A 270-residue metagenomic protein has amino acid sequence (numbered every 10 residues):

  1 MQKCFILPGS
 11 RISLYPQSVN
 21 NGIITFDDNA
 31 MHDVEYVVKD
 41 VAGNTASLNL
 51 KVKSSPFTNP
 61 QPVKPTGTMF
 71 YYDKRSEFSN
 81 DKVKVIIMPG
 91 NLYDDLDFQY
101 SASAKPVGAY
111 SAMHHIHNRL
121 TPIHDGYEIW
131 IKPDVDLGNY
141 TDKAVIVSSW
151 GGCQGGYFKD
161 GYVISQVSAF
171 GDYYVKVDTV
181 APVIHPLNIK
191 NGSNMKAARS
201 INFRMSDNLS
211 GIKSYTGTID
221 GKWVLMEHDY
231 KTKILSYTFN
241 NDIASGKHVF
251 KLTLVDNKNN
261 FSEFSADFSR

Functional and structural regions predicted by a protein language model:
M1-S55, G155-Y157, N208-R270: Long, low-complexity serine/threonine/glycine- and acidic-rich segments characteristic of extracellular
A46-S54, D160-V180: Short, structured interface segments
S54-V63, T179-A181, R270: Extracellular interdomain linker/stem segments of modular secreted and single-pass surface proteins
F57, K176-N194: Short, compositionally biased P/S/T/A/G/V-rich stretches that sit at domain boundaries
N59-T66, F70-D73, D97-V145, N191 (+1 more regions): Proteolytic processing hotspots in large secreted/extracellular or virion-associated proteins and select intracellular
S76, T179-V183, H248: Proline-centered linker/hinge motifs at extracellular inter-domain junctions
M88, E128-D134, S200-N208: Short edge beta-strand/loop segments characteristic of extracellular beta-sandwich folds
H117-Y173, S214-T216, W223-L225: Proteolytic-maturation and junctional protease-sensitive modules
